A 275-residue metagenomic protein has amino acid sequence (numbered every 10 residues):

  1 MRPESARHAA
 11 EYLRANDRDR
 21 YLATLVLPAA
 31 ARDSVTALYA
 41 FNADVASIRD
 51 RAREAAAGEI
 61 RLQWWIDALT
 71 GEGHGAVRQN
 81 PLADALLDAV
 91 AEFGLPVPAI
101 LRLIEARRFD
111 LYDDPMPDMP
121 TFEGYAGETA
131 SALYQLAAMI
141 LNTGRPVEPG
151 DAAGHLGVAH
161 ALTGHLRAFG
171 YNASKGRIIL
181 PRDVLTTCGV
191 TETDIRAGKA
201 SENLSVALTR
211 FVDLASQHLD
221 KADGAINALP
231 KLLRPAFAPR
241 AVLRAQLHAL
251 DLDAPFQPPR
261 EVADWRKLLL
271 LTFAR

Functional and structural regions predicted by a protein language model:
M1-L87, P96-R107, A126-Q135, E148-L166 (+1 more regions): Catalytic cores of Mg2+-dependent Asp-rich isoprenoid enzymes
E92-F93: Cofactor-binding active-site loop characterized by glycine-rich and histidine/acidic residues
R108-T121, A197-A200: Acidic/His metal-coordination segments adjacent to aromatic residues that form catalytic metal sites in metalloenzymes
L136-I140: Alpha-helical transmembrane segments of multipass membrane proteins
